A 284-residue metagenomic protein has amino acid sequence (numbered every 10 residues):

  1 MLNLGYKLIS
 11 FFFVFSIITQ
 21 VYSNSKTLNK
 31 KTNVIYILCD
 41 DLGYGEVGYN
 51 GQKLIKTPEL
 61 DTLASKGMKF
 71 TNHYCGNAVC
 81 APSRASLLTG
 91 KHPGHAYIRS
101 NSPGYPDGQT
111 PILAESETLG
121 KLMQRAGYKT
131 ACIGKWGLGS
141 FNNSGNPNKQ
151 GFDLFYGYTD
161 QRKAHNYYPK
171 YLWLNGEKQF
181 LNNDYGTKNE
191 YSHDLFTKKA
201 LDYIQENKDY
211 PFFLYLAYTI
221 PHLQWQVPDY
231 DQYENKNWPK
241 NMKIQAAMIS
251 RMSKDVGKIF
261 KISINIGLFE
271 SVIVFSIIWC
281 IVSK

Functional and structural regions predicted by a protein language model:
L2-K7, Y22-K284: Formylglycine-dependent sulfatase
I9-I17: Bacterial N-terminal signal peptides
